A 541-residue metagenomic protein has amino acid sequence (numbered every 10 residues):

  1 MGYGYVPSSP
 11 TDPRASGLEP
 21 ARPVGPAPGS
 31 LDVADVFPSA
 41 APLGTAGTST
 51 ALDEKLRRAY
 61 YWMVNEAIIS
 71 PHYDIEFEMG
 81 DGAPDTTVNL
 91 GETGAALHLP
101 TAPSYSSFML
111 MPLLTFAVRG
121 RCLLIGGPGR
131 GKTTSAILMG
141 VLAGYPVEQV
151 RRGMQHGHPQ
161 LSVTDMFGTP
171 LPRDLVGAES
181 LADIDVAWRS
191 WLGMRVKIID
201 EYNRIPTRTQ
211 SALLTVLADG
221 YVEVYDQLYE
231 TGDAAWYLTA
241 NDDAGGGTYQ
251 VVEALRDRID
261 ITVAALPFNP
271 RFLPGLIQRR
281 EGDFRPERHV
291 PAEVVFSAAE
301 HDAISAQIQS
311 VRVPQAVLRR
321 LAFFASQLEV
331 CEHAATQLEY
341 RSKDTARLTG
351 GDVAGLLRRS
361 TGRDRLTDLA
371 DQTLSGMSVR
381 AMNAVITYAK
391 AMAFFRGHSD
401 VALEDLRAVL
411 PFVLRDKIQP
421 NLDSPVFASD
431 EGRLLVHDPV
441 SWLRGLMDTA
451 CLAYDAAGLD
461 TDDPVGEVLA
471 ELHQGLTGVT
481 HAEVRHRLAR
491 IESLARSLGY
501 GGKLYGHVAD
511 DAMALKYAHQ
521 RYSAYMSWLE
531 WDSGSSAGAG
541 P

Functional and structural regions predicted by a protein language model:
Y3-I75: Interdomain "pre-motor" coupling segment immediately N-terminal to P-loop NTPase/helicase cores
A51-G127: Pre-Walker A (pre-P-loop) alpha-helix and adjacent loop at the N terminus of AAA/AAA+ ATPase modules, a conserved
T101-F108, P286-S424: Basic, amphipathic alpha-helical bundle interface domains used for macromolecular binding and assembly
L113-H158: Walker A/P-loop
C122, K197, A235: Conserved beta-strand position immediately N-terminal to the Walker
H158-L192: Short glycine-rich substrate-engagement loop in P-loop NTPases that contacts/grips substrate
R173-V176, E201-T209, L217-S310, K390-M392: Canonical AAA+ ATPase core
V401, A408, F412-P541: Terminal-proximal interaction/regulatory segments of ATP-powered molecular machines
